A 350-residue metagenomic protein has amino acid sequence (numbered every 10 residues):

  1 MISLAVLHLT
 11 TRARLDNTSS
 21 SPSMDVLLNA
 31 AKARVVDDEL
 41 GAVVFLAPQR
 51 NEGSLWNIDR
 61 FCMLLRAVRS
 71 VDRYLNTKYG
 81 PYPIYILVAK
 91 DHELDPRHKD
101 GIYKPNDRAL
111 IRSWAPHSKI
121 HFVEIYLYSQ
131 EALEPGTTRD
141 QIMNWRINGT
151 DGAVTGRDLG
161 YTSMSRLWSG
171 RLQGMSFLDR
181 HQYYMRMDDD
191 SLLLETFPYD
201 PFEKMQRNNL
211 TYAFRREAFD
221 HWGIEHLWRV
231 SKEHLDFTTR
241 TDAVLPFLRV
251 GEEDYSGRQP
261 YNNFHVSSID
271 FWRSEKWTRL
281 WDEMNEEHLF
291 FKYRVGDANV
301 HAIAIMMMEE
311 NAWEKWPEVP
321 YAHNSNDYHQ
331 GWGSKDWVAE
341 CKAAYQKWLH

Functional and structural regions predicted by a protein language model:
M1-P81, H98-Y103, P116-S118, T137-N148 (+2 more regions): Juxtamembrane luminal stem/stalk of type II transmembrane Golgi/ER carbohydrate-processing enzymes
G53-A67, G152-S169, Y293-D297: Phosphate/oxyanion-binding active-site loops and adjacent basic polyanion-contact surfaces
D72-P83, A109-E124, R207-A213, M308-E314: Structural alpha-beta junctions
P83-D91: Short internal beta-strands
I111-R180: Active-site-proximal specificity loops/subdomain of glycosyltransferases
R146-T162, S191-L289, R294, A298 (+1 more regions): Conserved catalytic core of nucleotide-sugar-dependent glycosyltransferases
R180-L194: Short beta-strand-to-loop acidic/aromatic patch adjacent to the donor-nucleotide binding site
P260, W277-H350: C-terminal catalytic/acceptor-binding lobe
